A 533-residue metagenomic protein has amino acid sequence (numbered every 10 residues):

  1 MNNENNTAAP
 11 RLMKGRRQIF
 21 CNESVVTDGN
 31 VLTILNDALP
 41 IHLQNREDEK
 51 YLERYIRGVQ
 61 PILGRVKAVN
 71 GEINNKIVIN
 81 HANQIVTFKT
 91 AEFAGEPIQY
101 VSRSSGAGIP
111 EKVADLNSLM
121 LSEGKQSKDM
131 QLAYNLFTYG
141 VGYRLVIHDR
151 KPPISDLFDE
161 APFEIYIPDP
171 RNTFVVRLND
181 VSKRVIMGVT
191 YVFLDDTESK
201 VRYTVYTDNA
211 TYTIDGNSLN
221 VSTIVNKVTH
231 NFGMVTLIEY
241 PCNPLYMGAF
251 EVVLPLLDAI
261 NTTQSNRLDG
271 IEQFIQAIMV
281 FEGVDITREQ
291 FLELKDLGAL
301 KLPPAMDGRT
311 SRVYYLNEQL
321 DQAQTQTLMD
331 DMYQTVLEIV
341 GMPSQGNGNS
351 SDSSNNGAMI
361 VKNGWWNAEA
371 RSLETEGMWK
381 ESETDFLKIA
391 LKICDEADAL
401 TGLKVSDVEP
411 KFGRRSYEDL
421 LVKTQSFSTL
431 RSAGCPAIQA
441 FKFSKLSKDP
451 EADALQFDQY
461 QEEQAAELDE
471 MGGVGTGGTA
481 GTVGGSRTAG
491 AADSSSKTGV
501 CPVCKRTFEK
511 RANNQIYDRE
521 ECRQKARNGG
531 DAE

Functional and structural regions predicted by a protein language model:
M1-Y166: Extended, helix-rich architectural segments
N5, S222-I360: Extended, charged amphipathic alpha-helical segments
G15, F20, L39-R46, G58 (+1 more regions): Long, low-complexity intrinsically disordered segments
G108-P110, L302-V422: Surface-exposed loop-to-helix/strand elements on domain peripheries
Q131-A133, F137-T138, Y143-L245: Extended, regular secondary-structure scaffolds
K423-S432: Short, amphipathic alpha-helical "recognition" segments used to contact nucleic acids or chromatin
S444-G475: Long, highly charged low-complexity segments enriched in Glu/Asp and Lys/Arg with interspersed Ser/Thr
S494-E533: BZIP DNA-binding basic region
